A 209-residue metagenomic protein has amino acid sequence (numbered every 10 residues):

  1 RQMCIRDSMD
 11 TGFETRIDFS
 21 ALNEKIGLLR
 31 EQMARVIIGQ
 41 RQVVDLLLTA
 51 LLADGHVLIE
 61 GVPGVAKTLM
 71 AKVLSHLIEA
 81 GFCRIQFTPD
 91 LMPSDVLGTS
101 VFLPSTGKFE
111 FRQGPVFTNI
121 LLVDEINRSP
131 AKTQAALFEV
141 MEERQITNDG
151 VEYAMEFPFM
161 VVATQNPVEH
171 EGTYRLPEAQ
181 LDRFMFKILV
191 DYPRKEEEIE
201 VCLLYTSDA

Functional and structural regions predicted by a protein language model:
R1-S8, Y205-A209: Conserved small/polar residues in nucleotide/adenosyl-binding loops
N23-H56: Pre-Walker A (pre-P-loop) alpha-helix and adjacent loop at the N terminus of AAA/AAA+ ATPase modules, a conserved
G39, L47, I59, T68 (+5 more regions): Conserved RecA-like P-loop NTPase ATPase core
A53-F87: Walker A/P-loop
G81-V101: AAA+/P-loop NTPase substrate/partner-engagement loops
L103-L121: Conserved alpha-helical scaffold flanking the Walker A/P-loop in AAA+ ATPase domains
T118-M141, Y174-P177, K195-E198: Conserved AAA+/SF3 P-loop NTPase catalytic/coupling segment centered on the Walker-B
E143-S207: Canonical AAA+ ATPase core
